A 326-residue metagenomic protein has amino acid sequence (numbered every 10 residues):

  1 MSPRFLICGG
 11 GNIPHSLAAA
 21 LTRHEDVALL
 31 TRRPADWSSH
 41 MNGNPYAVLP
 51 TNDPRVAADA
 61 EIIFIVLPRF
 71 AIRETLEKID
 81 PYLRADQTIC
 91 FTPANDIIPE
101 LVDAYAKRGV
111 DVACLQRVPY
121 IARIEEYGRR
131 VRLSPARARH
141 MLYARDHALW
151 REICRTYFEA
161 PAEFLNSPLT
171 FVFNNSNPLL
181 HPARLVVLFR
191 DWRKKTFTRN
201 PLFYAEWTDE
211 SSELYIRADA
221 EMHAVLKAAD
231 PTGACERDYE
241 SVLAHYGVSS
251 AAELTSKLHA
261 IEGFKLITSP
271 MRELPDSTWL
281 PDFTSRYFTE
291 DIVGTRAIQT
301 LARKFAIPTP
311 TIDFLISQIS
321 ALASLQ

Functional and structural regions predicted by a protein language model:
M1-V48: NAD(P)+-binding Rossmann beta1-loop-alpha1 motif at the extreme N-terminus of oxidoreductases
G9, T31, L67, P93 (+1 more regions): Short beta-strand/turn micro-motifs composed of small residues that flank or help shape donor/cofactor-binding pockets
P45-D59: Short acidic low-complexity segments
F64, R69-V131: Rossmann-like NAD(P)(H) cofactor-binding subdomain of soluble oxidoreductases
V102-T196: Rossmann-fold dinucleotide-binding core
P161, R184, F189-H223: A conserved active-site cap/scaffold subdomain adjacent to cofactor or substrate pockets
S212-Q326: NAD(P)-dependent Rossmann-like dehydrogenase/reductase catalytic/cofactor-binding core
